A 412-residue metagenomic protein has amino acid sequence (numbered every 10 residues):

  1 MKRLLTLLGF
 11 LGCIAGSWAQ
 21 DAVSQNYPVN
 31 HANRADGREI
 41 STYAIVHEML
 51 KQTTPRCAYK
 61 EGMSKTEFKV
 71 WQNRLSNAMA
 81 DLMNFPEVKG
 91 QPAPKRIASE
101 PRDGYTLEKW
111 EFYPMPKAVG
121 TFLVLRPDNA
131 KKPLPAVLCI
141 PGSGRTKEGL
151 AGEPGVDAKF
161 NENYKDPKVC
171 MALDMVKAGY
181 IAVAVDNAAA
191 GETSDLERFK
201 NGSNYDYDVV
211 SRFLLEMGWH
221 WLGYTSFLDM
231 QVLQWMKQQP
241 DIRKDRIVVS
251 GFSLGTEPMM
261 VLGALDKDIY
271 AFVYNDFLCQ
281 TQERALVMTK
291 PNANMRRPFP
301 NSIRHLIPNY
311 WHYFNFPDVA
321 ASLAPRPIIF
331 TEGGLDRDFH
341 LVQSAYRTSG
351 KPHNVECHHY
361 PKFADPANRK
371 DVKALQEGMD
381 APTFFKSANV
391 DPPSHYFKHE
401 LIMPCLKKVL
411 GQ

Functional and structural regions predicted by a protein language model:
A19-Y105, F384-N389, H399, K407-Q412: N-terminal targeting or regulatory segments adjacent to alpha/beta-hydrolase or S9 domains
D81, F85-K132, A136: N-terminal cap/lid segment of alpha/beta-hydrolase-fold proteins
K132, C139-F227, K237-Q238, A285-L286: Cap/lid segment of the alpha/beta-hydrolase catalytic domain
V209, L215-E216, A271-A320, P325 (+2 more regions): Mobile cap/lid helix-loop segments that gate and shape the active-site cleft of serine hydrolases
D241-S253: Alpha/beta-hydrolase fold nucleophile elbow
T256-K267: Short glycine-enriched nucleophile-adjacent loop and the immediately C-terminal alpha-helix near the catalytic center
P325-E332, E356-C357: Catalytic His-Asp charge-relay segment
T348-Q412: C-terminal catalytic histidine-bearing segment of alpha/beta-hydrolase fold enzymes
